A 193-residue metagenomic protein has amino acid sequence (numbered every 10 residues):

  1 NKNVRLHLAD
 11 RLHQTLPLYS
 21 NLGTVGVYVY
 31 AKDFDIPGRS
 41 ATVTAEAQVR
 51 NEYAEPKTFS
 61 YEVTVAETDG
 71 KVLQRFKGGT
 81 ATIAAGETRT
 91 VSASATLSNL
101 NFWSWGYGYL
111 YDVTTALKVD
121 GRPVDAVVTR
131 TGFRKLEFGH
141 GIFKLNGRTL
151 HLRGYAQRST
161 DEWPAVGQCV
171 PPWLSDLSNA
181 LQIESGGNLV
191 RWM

Functional and structural regions predicted by a protein language model:
N1-M193: Secreted/periplasmic carbohydrate-active enzymes, especially glycoside hydrolases
